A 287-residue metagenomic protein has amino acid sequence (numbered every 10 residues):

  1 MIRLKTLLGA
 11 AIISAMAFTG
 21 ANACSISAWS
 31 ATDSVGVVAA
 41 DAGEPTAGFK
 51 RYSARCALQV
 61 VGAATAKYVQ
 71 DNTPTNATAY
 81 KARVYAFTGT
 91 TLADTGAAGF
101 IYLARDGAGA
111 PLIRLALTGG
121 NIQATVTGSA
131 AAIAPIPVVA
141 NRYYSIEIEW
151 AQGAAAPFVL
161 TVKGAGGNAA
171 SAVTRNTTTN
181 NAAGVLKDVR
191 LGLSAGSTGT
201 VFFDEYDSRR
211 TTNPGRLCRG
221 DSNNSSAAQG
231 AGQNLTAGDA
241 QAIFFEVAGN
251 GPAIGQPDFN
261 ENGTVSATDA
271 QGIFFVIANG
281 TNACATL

Functional and structural regions predicted by a protein language model:
A42-Y68, N121: Short carbohydrate-recognition loop motifs
A57-R83, S129-I133: Secreted extracellular polysaccharide-interacting domains
P74-T75, A79, Y85-A93, E149-G153: Solvent-exposed strand-to-loop "edge" motifs in beta-rich extracellular domains
A97-Q123: Glycan-recognition/cleft segments
Q123-S145: Short, aromatic/His-centered strand-loop micro-motif at the edge of beta-sheets
N141-Q152, F158-L160: Short tryptophan-centered beta-strand motifs in secreted/extracellular beta-sheet-rich domains of glycan-recognition
S171-D204: Flexible glycan-contacting loops in extracellular carbohydrate-active proteins
T211-L287: Cellulosome-associated attachment modules in secreted, modular CAZymes
